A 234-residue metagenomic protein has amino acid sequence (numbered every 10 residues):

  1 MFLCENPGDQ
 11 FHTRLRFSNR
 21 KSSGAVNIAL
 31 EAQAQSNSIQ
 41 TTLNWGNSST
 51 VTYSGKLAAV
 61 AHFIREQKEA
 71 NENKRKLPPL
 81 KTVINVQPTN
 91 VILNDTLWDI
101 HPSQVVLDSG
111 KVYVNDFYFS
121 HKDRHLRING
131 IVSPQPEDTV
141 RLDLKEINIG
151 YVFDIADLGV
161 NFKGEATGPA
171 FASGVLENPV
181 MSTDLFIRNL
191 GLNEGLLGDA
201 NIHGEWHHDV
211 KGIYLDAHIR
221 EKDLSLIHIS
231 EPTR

Functional and structural regions predicted by a protein language model:
M1-S230, R234: Interface amphipathic segments
